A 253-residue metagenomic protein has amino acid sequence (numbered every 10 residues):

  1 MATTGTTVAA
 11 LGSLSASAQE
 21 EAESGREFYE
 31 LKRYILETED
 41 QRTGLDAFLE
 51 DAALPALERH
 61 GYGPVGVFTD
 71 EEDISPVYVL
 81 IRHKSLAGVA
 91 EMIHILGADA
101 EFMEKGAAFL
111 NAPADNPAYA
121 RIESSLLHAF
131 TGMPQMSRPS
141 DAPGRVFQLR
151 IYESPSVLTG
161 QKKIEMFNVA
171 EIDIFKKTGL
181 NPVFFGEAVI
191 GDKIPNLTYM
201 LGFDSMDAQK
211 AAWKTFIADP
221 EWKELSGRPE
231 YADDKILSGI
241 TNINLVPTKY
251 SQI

Functional and structural regions predicted by a protein language model:
M1-A18: N-terminal export signals
G12, A16, N116, K249-I253: Low-complexity, Gly/Pro
L14-S24, L54-Y78, K84, V169-T198 (+1 more regions): Short, glycine- and small/hydrophobic-rich beta-strand elements in well-ordered beta-sheets
E21-R33: Short N-terminal segments immediately surrounding and downstream of signal-peptide cleavage
E30-K32, V77-V79, I122, Q148-R150 (+1 more regions): Hydrophobic residues positioned within well-ordered beta-strands of beta-sheet architectures
Y34-L45, D51-R59, G63-P139, S156-L158 (+2 more regions): Hydrophobic, ordered structural segments
I35, L127-D207, Q252: Surface-exposed interaction/gating patches
A47-F48, M166: Residue-level recognition of alpha-helix initiation/capping sites
